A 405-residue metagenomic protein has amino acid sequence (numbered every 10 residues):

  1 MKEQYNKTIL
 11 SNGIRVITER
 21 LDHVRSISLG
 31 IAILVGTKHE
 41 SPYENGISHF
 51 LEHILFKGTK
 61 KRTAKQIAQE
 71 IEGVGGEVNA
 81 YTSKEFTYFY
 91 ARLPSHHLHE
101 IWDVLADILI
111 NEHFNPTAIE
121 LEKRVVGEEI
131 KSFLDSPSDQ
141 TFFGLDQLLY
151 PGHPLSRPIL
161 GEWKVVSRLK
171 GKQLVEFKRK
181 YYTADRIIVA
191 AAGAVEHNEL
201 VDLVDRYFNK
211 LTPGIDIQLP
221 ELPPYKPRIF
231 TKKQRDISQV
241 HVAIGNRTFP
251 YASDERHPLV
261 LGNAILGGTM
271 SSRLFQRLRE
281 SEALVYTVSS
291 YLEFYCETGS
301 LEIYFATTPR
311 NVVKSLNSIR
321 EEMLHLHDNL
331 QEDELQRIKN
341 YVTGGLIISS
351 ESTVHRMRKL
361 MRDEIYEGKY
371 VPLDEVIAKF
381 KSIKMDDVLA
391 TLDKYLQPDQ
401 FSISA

Functional and structural regions predicted by a protein language model:
K2-E3, K226-F230, R273: Short beta-strand-initiation
Q4, I9, R20, A64-L222 (+5 more regions): Charge-rich, well-structured scaffold segments of protease-associated domains
H23, S28-R92, G268-L284: M16/MPP (pitrilysin/insulinase) zinc-metallopeptidase core fold and M16-derived inactive scaffolds
L29-I33, L105, V240-V242: A short acidic-to-branched-hydrophobic micro-motif
P227-S238, G245, D254: Phosphate/diphosphate-binding glycine-rich loops and adjacent basic-rich segments that engage nucleotide
T248-Y251, R256-G268, L274: A conserved active-site cap/scaffold subdomain adjacent to cofactor or substrate pockets
